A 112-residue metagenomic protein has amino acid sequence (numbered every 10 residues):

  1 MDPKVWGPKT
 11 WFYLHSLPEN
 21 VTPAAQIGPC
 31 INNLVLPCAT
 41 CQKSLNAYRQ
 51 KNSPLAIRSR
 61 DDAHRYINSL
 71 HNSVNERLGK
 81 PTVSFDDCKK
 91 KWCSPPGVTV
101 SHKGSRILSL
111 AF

Functional and structural regions predicted by a protein language model:
M1-F112: Aromatic-rich, lipid-facing transmembrane alpha helices and their immediate juxtamembrane interface loops in integral
